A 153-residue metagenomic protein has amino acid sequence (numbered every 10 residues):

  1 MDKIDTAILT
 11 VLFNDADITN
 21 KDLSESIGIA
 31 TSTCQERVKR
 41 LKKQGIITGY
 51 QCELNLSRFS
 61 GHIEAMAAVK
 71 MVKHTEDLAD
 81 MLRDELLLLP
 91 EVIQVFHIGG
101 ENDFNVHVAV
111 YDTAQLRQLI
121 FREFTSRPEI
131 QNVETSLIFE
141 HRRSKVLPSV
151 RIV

Functional and structural regions predicted by a protein language model:
M1-V153: A compositional/biophysical signature of low hydrophobicity enriched in polar/charged and small residues
